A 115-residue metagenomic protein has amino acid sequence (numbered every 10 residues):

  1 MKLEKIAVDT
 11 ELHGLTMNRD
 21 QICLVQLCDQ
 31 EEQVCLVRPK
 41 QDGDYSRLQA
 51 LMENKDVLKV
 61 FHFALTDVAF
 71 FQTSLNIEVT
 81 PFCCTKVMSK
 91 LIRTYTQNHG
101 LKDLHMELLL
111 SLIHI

Functional and structural regions predicted by a protein language model:
M1-D103, E107: Conserved RNase H-like, two-metal-ion catalytic cores of nucleic-acid enzymes
I113-I115: Conserved small/polar residues in nucleotide/adenosyl-binding loops
